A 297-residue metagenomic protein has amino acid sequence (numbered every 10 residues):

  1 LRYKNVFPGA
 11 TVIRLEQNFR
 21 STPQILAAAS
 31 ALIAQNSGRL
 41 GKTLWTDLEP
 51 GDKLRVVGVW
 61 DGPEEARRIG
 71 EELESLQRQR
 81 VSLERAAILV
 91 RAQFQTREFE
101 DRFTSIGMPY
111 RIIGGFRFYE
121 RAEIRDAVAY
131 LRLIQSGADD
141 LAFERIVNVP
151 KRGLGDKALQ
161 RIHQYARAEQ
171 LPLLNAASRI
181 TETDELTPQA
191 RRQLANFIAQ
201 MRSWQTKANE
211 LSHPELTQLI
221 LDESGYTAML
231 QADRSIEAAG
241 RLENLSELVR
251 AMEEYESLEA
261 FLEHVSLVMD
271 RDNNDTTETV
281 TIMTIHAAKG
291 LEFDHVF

Functional and structural regions predicted by a protein language model:
L1-R2: Short, conserved "post-DEAD/DEAH" coupling segment immediately C-terminal to helicase motif II within the SF2/RecA-like
P8-T11, E16-P109, R132-G137, R191 (+1 more regions): Helicase P-loop NTPase motor core
G9-V12, I124, L159: ATP/adenylate-binding site constellation spanning eukaryotic-like Ser/Thr protein kinases, ABC-transporter
Q17-N18, D61, R91, G115-F116 (+2 more regions): Structured loop/turn residues at secondary-structure junctions
L26, E123-D126: Short secondary-structure transition/capping segments
S82, T96-M108, R121, V128-F297: Conserved helicase C-terminal RecA-like lobe
G107-R117: Conserved RecA-like helicase motor-core motifs
